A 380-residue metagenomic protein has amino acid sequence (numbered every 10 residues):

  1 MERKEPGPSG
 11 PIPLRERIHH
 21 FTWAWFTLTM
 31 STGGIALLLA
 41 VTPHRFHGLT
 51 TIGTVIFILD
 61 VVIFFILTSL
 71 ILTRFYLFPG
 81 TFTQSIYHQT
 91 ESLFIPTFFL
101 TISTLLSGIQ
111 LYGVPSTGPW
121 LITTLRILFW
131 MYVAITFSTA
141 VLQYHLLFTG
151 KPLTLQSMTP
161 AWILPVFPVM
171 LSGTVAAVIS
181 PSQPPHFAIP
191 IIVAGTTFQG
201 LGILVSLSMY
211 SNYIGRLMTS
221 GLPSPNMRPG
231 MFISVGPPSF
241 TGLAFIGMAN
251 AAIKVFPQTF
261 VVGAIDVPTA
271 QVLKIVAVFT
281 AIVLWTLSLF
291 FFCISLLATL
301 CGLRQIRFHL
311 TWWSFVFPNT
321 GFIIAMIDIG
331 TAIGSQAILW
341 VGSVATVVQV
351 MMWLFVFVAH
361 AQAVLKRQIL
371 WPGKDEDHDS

Functional and structural regions predicted by a protein language model:
M1-P6: Intrinsically disordered, low-complexity cytosolic terminal tails
P8-V41, G53, F57, L77-S107 (+8 more regions): Juxtamembrane helix-loop boundaries in multi-pass membrane proteins
S31-H44, F64-L77, T101-V114, T139-L146 (+6 more regions): Membrane-embedded alpha-helices of multi-pass membrane proteins, especially ion channels and transporters
H47, P184-I189, K254-G263, L303-R307 (+1 more regions): Extracellular/periplasmic helix-loop-helix junctions in multi-pass membrane proteins
L49-I66: Extracellular loop-to-transmembrane helix junctions
Q110-L142: A generic, well-ordered mixed alpha/beta core segment in the N-terminal half of proteins
G195, G202, M209-R304: Membrane-interfacial loop- and helix-cap regions that link adjacent transmembrane helices in polytopic membrane proteins
V358-K374: Membrane-interface capping segments at transmembrane-helix boundaries
